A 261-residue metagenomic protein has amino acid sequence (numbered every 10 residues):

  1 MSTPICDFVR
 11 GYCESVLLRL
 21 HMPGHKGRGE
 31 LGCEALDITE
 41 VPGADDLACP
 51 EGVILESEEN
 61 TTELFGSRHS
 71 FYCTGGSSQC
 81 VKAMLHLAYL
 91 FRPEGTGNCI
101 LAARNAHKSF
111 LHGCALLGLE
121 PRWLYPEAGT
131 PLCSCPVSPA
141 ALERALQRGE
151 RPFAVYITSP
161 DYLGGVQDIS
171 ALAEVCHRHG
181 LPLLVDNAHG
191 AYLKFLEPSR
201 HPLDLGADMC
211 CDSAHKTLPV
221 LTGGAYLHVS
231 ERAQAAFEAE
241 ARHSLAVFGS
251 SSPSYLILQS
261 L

Functional and structural regions predicted by a protein language model:
M1-G52: N-terminal "arm"/small-domain region of PLP-dependent enzymes with the aminotransferase-like
S2-R10, G76-S260: Conserved PLP-enzyme active-site core in the AAT-like
G29-C33, V53-S57, C114, A145 (+1 more regions): Short hydrophobic/aromatic-rich motifs at helix boundaries and adjacent loops
E34-Q79, N105: Conserved N-terminal alpha-helix of the aminotransferase class I/II PLP-enzyme fold
